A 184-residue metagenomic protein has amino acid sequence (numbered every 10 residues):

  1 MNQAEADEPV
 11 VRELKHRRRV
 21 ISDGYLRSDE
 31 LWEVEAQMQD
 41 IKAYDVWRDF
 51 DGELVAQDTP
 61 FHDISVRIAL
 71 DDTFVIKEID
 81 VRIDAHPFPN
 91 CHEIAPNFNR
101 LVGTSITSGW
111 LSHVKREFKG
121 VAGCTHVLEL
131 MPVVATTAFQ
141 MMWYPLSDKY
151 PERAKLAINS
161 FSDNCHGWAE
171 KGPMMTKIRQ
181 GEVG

Functional and structural regions predicted by a protein language model:
M1-D45: Short, Gly/Pro- and small/polar-rich lid/capping loops
G24-L26, M38-G184: Active-site- and interface-proximal helix/loop "cap" or "latch" segments in soluble metabolic and energy-transducing
